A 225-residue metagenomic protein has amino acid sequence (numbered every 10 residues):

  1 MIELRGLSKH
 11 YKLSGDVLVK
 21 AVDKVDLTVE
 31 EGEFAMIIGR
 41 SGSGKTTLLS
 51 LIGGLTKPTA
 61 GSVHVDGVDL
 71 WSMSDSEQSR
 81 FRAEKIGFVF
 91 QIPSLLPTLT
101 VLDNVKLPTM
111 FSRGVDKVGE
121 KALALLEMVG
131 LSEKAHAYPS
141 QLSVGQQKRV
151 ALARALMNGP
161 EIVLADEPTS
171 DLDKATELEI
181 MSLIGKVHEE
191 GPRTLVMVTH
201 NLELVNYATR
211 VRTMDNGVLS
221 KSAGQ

Functional and structural regions predicted by a protein language model:
I2, S8-V25, V29-M214: ABC family nucleotide-binding domain
V211-A223: H-loop (His-switch) and adjacent beta-strand-loop-beta switch element of ABC-type ATPase nucleotide-binding domains
